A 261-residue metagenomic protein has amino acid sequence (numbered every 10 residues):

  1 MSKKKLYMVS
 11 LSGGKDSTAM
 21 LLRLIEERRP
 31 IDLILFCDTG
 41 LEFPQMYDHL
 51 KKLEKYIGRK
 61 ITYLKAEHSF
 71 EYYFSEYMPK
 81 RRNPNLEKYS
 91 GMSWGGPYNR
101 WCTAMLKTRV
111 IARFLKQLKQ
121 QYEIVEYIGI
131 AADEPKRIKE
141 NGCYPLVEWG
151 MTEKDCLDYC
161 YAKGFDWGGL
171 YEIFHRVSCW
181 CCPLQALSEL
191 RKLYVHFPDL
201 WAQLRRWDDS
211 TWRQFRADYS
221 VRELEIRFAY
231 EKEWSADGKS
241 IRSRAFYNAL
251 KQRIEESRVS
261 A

Functional and structural regions predicted by a protein language model:
M1-A261: Nucleotide-activated chemistry modules centered on ATP-dependent adenylation/adenylyltransferase
